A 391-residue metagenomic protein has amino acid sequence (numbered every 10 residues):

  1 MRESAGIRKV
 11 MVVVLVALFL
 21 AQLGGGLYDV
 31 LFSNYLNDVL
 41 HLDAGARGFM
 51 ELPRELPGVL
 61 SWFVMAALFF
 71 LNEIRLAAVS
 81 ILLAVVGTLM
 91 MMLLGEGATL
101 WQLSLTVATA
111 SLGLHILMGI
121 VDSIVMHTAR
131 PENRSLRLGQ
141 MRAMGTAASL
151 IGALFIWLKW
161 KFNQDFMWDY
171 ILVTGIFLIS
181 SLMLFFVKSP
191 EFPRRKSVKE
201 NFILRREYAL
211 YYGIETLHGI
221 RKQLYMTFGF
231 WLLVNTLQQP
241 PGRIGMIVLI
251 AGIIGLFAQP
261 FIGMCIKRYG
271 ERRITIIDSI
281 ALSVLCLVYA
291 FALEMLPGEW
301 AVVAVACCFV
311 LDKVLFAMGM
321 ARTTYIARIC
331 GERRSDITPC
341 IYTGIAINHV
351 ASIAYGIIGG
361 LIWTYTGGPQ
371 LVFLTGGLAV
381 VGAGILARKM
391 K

Functional and structural regions predicted by a protein language model:
S4-K9, V13-G25, V64-A67, M90-G95 (+3 more regions): Multi-pass alpha-helical transporter architecture, strongest for 12-TM Major Facilitator/SLC carriers used
F19, G87, L100-L117, W300-M318: Hydrophobic core of transmembrane alpha-helices in multi-pass small-molecule transporters, especially MFS/SLC-type
V30-A46, T227-I244, I326-R328, T364: Short amphipathic helix-loop junctions that connect adjacent transmembrane helices in Major Facilitator Superfamily/SLC
L60-I74, W160, A258-E271, W363-T364: Helix-to-loop junctions at the C-terminal end of transmembrane segments in multipass secondary transporters
L82-G97, A281-G298: C-terminal ends and interior cores of transmembrane alpha-helices in multi-pass membrane transporters/permeases
I116-A129, F316-E332: Intracellular juxtamembrane helix-capping segments at the cytosolic ends of symmetry-related transmembrane helices
L136-L154, I345-Y355: Glycine-rich segments within core transmembrane alpha-helices of 12-TM secondary carriers
L158-I176, L361-V380: A membrane-interface helix-boundary motif in multi-pass transporters
